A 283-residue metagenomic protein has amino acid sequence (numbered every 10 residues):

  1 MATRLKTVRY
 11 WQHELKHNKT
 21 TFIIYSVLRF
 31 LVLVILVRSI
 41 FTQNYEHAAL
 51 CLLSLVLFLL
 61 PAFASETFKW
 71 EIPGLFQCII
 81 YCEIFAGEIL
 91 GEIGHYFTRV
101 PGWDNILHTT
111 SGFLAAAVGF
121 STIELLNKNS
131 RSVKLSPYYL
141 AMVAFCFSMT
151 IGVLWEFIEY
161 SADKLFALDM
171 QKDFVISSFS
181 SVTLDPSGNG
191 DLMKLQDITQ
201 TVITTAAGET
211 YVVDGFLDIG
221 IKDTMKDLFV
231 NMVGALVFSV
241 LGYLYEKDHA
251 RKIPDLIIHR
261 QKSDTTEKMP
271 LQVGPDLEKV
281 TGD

Functional and structural regions predicted by a protein language model:
M1-H17: Short, Lys/Arg-rich, polar N-terminal cytosolic tail immediately upstream of the first transmembrane signal-anchor
L15, A64-L75, N129-L135: Membrane-interface helix-boundary motifs at transmembrane edges
I40-Y45, T67-W70, I93-W103: Membrane-interface helix caps and helix-loop-helix hairpins in membrane proteins
L52, E71-C82, N105-L107: Cytoplasmic-side transmembrane-helix entry/capping segments in multi-pass membrane proteins
F58-A62, E83-E88, S148-W155, E159: Alpha-helical transmembrane segments of multi-pass membrane proteins
I93-D104, G152-V153, F157-F238: Interfacial helix-loop-helix junctions of multi-pass membrane proteins
T110-N127, K164-M170, V233-K247: Membrane-interfacial alpha-helical segments at the cytosolic side of multi-pass membrane proteins
H249-V273: Short, highly charged, low-complexity non-transmembrane loops/tails of multi-pass membrane proteins
